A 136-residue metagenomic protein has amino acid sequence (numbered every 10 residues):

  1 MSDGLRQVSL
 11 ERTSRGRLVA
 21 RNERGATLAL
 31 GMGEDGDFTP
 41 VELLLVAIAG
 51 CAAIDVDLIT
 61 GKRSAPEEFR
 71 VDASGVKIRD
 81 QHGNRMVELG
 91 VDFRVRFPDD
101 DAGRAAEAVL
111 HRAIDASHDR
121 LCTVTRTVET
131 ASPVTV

Functional and structural regions predicted by a protein language model:
M1-V46, V56-V136: Extended beta-strand/beta-hairpin segments
